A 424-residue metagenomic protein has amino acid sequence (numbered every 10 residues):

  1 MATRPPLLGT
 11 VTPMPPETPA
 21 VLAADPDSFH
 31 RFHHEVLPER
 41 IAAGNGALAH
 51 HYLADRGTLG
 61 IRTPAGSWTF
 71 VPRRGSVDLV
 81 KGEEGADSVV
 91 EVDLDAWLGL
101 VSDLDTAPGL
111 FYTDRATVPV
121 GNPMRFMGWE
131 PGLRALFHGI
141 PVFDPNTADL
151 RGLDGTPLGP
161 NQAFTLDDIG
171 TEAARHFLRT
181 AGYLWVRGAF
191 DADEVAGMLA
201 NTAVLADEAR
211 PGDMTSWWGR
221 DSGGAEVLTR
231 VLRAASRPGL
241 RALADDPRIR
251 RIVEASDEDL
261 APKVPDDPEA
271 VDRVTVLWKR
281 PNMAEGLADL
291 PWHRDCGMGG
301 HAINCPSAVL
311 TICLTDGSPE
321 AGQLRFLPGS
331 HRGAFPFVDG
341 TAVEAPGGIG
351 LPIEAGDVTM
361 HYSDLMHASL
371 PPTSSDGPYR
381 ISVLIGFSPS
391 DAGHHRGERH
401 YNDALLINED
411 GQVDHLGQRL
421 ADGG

Functional and structural regions predicted by a protein language model:
A2-I169: Feature captures hydrophobic
W97-L98, G297-M298, T359, L365-A368: Histidine-centered metal-chelating micro-motifs
T117-V118, W185, M360: Hydrophobic beta-strand signal
T156-T180, R187-L290, H415: Non-heme Fe(II)-dependent double-stranded beta-helix
R251-E254, A261, E285-P352, A392-Y401: Catalytic core of non-heme Fe(II) oxygenases with the double-stranded beta-helix
M360, L365-G424: Non-heme Fe(II)/2-oxoglutarate
